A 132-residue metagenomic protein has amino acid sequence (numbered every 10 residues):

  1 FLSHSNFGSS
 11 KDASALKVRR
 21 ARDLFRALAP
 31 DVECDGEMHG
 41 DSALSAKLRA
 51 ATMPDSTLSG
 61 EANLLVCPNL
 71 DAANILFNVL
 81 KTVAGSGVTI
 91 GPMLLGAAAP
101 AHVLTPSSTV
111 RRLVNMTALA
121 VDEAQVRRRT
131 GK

Functional and structural regions predicted by a protein language model:
F1-E37, D41: Glycine-rich phosphate/diphosphate-binding loop of Rossmann-like nucleotide-binding domains
L24-K132: Glycine-rich phosphate/nucleotide-binding loop
